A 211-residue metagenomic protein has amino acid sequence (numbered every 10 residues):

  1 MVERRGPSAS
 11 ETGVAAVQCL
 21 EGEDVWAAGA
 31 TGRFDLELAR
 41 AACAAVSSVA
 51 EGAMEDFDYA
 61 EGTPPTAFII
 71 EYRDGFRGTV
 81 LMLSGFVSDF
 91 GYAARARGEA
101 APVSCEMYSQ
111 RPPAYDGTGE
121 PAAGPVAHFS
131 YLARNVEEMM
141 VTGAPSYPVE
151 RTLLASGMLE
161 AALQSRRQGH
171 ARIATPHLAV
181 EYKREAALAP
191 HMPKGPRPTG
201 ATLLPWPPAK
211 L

Functional and structural regions predicted by a protein language model:
M1-E150, L159-L163, P176, V180-K210: Contiguous beta-strand/loop segments that form the cofactor/metal-binding neighborhood of enzyme cores
W26, R166-A171: Long, compositionally biased interface segments
